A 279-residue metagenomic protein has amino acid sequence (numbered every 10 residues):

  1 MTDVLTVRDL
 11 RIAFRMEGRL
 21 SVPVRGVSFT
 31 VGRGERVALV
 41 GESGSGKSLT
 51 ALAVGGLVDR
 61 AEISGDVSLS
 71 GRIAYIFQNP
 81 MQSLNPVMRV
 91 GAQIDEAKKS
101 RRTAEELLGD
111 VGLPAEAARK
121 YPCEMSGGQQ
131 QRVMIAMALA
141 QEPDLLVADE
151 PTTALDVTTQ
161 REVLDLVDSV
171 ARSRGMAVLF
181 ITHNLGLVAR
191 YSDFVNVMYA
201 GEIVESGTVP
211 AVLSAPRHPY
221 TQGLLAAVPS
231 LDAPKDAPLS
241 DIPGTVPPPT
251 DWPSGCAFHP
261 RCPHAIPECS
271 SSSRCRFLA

Functional and structural regions predicted by a protein language model:
M1-A215, A226: ABC transporter nucleotide-binding domains
A115, T208-A279: Charged, flexible cofactor/metal-binding loops and thiol motifs
